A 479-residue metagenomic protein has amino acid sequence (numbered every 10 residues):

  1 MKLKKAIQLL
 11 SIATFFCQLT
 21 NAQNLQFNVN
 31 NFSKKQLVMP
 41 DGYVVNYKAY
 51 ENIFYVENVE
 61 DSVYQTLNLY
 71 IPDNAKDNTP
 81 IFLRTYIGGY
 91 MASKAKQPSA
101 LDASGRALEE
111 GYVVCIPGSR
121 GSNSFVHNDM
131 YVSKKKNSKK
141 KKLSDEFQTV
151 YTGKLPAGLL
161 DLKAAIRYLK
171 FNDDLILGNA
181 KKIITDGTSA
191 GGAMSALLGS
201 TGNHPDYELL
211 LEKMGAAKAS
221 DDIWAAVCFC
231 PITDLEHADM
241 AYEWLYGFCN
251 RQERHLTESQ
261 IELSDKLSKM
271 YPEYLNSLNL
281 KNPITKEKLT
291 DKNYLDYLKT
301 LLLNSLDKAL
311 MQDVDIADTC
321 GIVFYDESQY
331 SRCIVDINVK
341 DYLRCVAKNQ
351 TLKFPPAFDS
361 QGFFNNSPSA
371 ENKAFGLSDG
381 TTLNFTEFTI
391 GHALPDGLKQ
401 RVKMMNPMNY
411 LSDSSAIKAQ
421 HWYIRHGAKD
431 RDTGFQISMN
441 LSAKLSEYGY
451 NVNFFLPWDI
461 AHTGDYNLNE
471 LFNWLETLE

Functional and structural regions predicted by a protein language model:
Q23-N74, N78, V452-N453: A domain-start/cap signature at the N-terminus of enzymes
A49, T201-E212, A217-S220, Y294 (+3 more regions): Mobile cap/lid helix-loop segments that gate and shape the active-site cleft of serine hydrolases
D77-G88: Short beta-strand element of the alpha/beta-hydrolase
K96-V114: Short amphipathic alpha-helix adjacent to the substrate-entry channel of hydrolases
E110-S124: Conserved alpha/beta-hydrolase
H127, A238-Y242, N279-S331, R425-D430 (+2 more regions): C-terminal catalytic histidine-bearing segment of alpha/beta-hydrolase fold enzymes
V150-D174: Alpha/beta-hydrolase active-site loop
F171-L245: Primarily recognizes the serine-hydrolase "nucleophile elbow" in alpha/beta-hydrolase and SGNH/GDSL folds
